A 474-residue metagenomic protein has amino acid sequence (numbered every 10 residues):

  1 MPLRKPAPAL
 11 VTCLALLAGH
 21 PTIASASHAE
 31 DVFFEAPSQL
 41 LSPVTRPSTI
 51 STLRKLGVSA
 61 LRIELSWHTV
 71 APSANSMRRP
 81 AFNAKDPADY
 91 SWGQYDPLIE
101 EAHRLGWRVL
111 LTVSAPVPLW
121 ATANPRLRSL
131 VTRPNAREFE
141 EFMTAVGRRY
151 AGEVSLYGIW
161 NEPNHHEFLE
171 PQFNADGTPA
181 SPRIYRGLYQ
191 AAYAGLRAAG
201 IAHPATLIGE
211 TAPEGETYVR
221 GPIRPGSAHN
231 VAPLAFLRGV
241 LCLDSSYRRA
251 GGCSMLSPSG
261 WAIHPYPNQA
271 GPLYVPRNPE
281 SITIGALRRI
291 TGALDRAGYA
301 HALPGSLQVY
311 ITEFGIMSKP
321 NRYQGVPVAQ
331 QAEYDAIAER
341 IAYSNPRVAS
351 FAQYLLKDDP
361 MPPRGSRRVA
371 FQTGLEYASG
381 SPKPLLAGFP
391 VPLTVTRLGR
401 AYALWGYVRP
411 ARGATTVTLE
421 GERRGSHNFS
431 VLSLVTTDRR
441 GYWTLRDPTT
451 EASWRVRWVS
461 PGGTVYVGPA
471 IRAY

Functional and structural regions predicted by a protein language model:
M1-L10: Bacterial N-terminal signal peptides that target proteins for export
L17-A24: C-terminal segment of classical bacterial N-terminal signal peptides
A26-A60, E64-S66: Boundary/entry segment of secreted carbohydrate-active catalytic domains
F34, L61, A102, V146 (+7 more regions): Conserved, mostly hydrophobic/aromatic
P43-P47, A136, E140, A180-A329: Noncatalytic carbohydrate-binding groove/subsite architecture in carbohydrate-active enzymes
L56-S227, N268: Substrate-binding cleft and catalytic face of glycoside hydrolase catalytic domains, especially the flexible beta-alpha
M77-R78, R149, P163, F168 (+6 more regions): Aromatic-rich peripheral "rim/lid" segments of glycoside hydrolase catalytic domains that contact and position glycan
G441-L445: Short strand-edge motifs at loop-to-beta-strand transitions and within beta-strands of extracellular beta-rich domains
